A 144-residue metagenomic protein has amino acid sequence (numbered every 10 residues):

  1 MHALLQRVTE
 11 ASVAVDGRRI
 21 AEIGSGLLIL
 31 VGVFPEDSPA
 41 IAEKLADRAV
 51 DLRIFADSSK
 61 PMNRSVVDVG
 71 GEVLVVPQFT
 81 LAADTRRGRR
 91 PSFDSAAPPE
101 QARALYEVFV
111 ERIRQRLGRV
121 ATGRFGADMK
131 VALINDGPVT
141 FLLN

Functional and structural regions predicted by a protein language model:
A11: RNA/tRNA-interacting regions in translation and RNA-turnover enzymes
R18-G70, L81-E111, A121: Compact, glycine-rich, soluble single-domain proteins
L45, V76, V139: Residue-level signal for inorganic ion chemistry
D94-A96, D136-N144: Short, low-complexity, polybasic intrinsically disordered segments
V108-L117, I134: RNase H-like, Mg2+-dependent phosphodiesterase core, and more generally RNA phosphate-backbone-engaging helix-loop
A121-P138: Short, active-site-adjacent segments that bind or coordinate small-molecule cofactors and metal centers
